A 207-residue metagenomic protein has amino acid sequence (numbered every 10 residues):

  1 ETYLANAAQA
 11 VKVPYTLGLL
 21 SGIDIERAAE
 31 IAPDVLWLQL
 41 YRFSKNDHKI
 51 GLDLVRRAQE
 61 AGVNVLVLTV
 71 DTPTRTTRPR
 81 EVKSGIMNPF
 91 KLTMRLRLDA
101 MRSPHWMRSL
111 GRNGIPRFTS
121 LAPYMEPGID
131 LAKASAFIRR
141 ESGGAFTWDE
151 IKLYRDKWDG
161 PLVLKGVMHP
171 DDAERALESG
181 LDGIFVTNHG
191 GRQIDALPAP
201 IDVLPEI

Functional and structural regions predicted by a protein language model:
E1-E178, D182, G190-Q193, D202 (+1 more regions): Active-site entrance/lid segments in N-terminal catalytic domains of soluble metabolic enzymes
A196: Shared catalytic-loop signature of beta/alpha-barrel
